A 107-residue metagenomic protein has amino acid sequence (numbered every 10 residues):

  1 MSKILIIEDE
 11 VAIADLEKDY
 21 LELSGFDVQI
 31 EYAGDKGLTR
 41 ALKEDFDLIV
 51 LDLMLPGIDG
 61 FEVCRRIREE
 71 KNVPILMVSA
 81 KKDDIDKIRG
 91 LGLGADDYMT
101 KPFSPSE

Functional and structural regions predicted by a protein language model:
M1-E107: N-terminal/domain-start alpha-helical segments
